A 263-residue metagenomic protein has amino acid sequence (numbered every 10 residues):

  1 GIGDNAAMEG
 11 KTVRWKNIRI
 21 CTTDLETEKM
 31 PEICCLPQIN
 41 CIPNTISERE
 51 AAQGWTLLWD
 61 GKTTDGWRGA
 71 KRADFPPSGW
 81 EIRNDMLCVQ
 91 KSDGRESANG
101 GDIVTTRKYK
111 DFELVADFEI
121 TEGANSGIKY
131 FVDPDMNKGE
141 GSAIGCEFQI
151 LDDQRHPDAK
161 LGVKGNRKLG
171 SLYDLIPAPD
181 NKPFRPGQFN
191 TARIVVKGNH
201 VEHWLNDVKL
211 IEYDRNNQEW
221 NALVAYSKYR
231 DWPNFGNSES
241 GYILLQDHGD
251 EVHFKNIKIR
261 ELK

Functional and structural regions predicted by a protein language model:
G1-K263: Carbohydrate-interacting regions of secretory-pathway proteins
